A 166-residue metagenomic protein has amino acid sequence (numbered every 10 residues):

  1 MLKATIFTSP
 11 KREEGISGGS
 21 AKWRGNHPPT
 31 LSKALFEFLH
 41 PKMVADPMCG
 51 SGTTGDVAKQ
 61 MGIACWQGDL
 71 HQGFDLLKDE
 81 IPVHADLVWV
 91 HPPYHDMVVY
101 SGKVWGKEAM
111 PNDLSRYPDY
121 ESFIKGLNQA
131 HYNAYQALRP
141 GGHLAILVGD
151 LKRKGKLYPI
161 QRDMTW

Functional and structural regions predicted by a protein language model:
M1-W166: Class I S-adenosyl-L-methionine-dependent methyltransferase catalytic core
